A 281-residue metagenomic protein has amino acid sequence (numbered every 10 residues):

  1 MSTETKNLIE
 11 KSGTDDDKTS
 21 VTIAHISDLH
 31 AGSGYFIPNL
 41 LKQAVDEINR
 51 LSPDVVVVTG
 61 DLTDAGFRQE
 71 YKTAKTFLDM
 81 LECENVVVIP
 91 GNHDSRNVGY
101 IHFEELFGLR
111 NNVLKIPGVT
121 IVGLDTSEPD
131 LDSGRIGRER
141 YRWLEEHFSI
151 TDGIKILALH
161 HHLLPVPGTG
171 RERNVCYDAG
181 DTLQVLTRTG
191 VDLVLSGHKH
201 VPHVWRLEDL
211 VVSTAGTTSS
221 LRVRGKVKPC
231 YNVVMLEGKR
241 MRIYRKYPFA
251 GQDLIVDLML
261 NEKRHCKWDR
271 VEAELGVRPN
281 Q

Functional and structural regions predicted by a protein language model:
M1-F77: N-terminal active-site segment of His-dependent metallophosphoesterases
M1-L8, L236-Q281: A short C-terminal boundary segment appended to hydrolase-like catalytic domains
T5-E10, R68-E146, D181-T187, V233: Extended active-site neighborhood of metal-dependent phosphoesterases/phosphodiesterases
T14-A24, V113-G123, I150-I154, R206-V212: Beta-strand-turn-beta hairpins that frame and shape the catalytic cleft of phosphate-ester-processing enzymes
I26-S27, V55-D61, N85-N92, D125 (+3 more regions): Active-site neighborhood of phospho(di)ester-bond hydrolases with catalytic His/Asp-centered motifs
A31-Y35, D64-Q69, N92-Y100, P129-D132 (+3 more regions): Active-site environment of divalent metal-dependent phosphoester hydrolases
T151-G168: Short acidic, glycine-rich surface-loop motifs adjacent to enzyme active sites
R171-R242: Conserved beta-sheet core of the metallophosphoesterase superfamily
